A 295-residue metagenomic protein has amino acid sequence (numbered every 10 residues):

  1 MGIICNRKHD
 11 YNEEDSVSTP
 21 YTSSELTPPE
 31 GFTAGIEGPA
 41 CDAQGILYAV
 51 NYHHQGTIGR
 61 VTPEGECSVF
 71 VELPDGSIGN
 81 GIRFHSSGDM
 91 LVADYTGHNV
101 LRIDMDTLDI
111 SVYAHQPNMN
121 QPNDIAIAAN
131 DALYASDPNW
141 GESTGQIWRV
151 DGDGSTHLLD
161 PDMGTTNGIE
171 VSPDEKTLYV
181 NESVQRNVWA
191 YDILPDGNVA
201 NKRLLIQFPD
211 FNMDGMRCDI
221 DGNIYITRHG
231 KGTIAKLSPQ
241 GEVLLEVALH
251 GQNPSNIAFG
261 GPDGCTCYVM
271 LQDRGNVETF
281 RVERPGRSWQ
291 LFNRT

Functional and structural regions predicted by a protein language model:
H9-T33, G65, V71, K202-R203 (+1 more regions): A short helix->beta-strand "capping" segment at the edge of beta-propeller domains
S23-P29, E66-L73, D109-Q116, S155-P161 (+2 more regions): A short beta-strand motif characteristic of beta-propeller blades
E30-L47, P74-D94, N99, Q116-Q146 (+5 more regions): Beta-rich, blade/repeat-based domains predominating in secreted/periplasmic proteins but also intracellular
Y48-E72: Beta-propeller domains
T57-G59, N99-L101, Q146-W148, N187-W189 (+2 more regions): A short loop-to-beta-strand structural motif that recurs across blades of beta-propeller domains
V61-E66, D104-L108, V150-G154, D192-G197 (+2 more regions): Short loop/turn segments that connect beta-strands within beta-propeller blades
D192-N256: Glycine/small-residue-rich hydrophobic helix-like segments
G230-T295: C-terminal closing repeat unit and adjoining cap/tail of repeat-based domains
